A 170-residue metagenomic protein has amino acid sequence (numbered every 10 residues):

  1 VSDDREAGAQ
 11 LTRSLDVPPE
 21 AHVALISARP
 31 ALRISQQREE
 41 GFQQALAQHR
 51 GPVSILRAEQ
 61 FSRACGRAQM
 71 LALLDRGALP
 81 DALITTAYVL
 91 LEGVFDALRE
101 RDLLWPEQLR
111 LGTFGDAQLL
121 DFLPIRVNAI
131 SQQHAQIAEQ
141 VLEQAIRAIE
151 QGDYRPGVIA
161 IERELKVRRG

Functional and structural regions predicted by a protein language model:
V1-Q10, L25-A47, G51-L71, I84-G93 (+3 more regions): Hinge/beta->alpha junction and helix N-cap segments in small-molecule ligand-binding domains
R13, V53, D75-G170: Flexible loop/turn connectors
S14-V17, L25: Conserved beta-alpha
E20-H22, D81-A82: Residues that mark the start of a beta-strand
